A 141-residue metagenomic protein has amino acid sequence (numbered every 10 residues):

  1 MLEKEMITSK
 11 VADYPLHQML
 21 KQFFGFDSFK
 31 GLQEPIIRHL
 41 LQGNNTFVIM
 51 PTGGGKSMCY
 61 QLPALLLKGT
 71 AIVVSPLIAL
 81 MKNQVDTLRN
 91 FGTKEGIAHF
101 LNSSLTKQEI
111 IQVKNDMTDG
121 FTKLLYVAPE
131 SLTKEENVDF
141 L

Functional and structural regions predicted by a protein language model:
E3-P51: Conserved pre-motif I regulatory segment
G43-L62, I72-L77: Walker A/P-loop
N45, G69-I72, F121-L125: Loop/turn-to-beta-strand initiation segments
G54, Q61, D86, L105-L141: Conserved helix/coil segment N-terminal to the catalytic DExD/H
A64-L66, T70, L88-N90: Conserved short alpha-helical elements in the N-terminal third of ANL/AMP-binding
A79-L88: Conserved P-loop
G92-L105: Conserved RecA-like helicase motor-core motifs
